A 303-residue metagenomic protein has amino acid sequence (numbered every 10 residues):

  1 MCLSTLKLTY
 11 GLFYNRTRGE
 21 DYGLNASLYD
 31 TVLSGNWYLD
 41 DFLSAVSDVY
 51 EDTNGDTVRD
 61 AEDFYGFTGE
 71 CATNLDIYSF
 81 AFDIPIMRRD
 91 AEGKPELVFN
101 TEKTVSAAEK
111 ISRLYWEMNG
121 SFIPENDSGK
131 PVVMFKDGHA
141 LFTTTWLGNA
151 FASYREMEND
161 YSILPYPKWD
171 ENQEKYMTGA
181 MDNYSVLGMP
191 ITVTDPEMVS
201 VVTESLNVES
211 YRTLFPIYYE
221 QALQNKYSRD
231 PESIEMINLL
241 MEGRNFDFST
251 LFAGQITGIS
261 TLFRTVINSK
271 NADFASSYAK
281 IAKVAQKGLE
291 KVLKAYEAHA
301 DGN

Functional and structural regions predicted by a protein language model:
M1-D30, G69-E92, M181-P190: Periplasmic solute-binding protein
G23-L24, S44-N54, S112-W116, E204-Y211 (+2 more regions): Sec-exported extracytoplasmic/periplasmic mature domains
L28-D30, D52-D63: Acidic, glycine-anchored loop motifs typical of Ca2+
L39, L43-D48, Y78-F80, I84-E125: Glycine-centered hinge/linker elements that transmit conformational signals in sensory and ligand-binding systems
D41-V49, S128-T143: Short helices/loops that flank or line small-molecule/ion binding pockets
C71, T144-A150: Beta->alpha turn/N-cap motifs
Y154-L223: Extracytoplasmic/periplasmic substrate-recognition and gating elements
I191-S200, V208-N303: Conserved C-terminal helix/tail region of periplasmic/extracytoplasmic solute-binding proteins
